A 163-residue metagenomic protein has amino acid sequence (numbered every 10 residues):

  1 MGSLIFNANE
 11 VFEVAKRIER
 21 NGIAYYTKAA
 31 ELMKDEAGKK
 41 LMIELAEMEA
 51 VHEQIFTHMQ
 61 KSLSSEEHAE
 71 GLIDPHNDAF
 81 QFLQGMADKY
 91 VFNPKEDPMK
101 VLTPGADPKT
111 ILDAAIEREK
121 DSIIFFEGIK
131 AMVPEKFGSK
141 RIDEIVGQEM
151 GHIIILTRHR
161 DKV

Functional and structural regions predicted by a protein language model:
M1-V163: Non-heme di-metal
